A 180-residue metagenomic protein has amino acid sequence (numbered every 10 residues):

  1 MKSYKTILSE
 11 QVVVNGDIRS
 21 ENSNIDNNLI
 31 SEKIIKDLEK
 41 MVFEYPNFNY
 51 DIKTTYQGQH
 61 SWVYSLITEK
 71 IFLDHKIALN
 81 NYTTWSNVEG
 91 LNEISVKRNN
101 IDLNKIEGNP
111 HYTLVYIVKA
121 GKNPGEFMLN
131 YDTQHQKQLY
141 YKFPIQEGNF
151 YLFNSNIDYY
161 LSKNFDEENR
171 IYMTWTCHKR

Functional and structural regions predicted by a protein language model:
M1-W85: Non-heme Fe(II)/2-oxoglutarate
K2-K5, K33-K36, K40, K53 (+9 more regions): Context-gated lysine
E10-V13, H111, R170-Y172: Short hydrophobic/aromatic beta-strand or adjacent loop that forms the aromatic wall/cage of a ligand/substrate-binding
N80-L152, N156, S162, N169: Catalytic core of non-heme Fe(II) oxygenases with the double-stranded beta-helix
L114-V115, E167-R180: A short hydrophobic beta-strand segment most commonly corresponding to one strand of the jelly-roll/cupin
